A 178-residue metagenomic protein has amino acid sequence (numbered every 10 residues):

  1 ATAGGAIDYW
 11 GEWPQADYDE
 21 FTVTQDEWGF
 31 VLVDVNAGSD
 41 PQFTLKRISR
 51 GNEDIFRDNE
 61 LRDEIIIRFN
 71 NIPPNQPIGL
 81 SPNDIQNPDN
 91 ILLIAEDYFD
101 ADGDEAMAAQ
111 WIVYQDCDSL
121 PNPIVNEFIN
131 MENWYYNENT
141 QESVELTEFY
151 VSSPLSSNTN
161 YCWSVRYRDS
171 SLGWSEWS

Functional and structural regions predicted by a protein language model:
A1-E105, Q110, Q115-D118: Metal-dependent phosphoesterase/phosphodiesterase active-site architecture
R47, R166-R168: Basic side chains
N70-I78, T147, V151, E176: Cysteine-rich, disulfide-stabilized extracellular repeat modules
P88-I91, S152-S156, R166: Solvent-exposed, well-ordered amphipathic alpha-helical segments that flank/support binding or catalytic loops
A108-S157: Recognizes extended acidic, P/S/T-rich segments that occur within or adjacent to Ig-like beta-sandwich modules
R168-S178: Extracellular fibronectin type III
